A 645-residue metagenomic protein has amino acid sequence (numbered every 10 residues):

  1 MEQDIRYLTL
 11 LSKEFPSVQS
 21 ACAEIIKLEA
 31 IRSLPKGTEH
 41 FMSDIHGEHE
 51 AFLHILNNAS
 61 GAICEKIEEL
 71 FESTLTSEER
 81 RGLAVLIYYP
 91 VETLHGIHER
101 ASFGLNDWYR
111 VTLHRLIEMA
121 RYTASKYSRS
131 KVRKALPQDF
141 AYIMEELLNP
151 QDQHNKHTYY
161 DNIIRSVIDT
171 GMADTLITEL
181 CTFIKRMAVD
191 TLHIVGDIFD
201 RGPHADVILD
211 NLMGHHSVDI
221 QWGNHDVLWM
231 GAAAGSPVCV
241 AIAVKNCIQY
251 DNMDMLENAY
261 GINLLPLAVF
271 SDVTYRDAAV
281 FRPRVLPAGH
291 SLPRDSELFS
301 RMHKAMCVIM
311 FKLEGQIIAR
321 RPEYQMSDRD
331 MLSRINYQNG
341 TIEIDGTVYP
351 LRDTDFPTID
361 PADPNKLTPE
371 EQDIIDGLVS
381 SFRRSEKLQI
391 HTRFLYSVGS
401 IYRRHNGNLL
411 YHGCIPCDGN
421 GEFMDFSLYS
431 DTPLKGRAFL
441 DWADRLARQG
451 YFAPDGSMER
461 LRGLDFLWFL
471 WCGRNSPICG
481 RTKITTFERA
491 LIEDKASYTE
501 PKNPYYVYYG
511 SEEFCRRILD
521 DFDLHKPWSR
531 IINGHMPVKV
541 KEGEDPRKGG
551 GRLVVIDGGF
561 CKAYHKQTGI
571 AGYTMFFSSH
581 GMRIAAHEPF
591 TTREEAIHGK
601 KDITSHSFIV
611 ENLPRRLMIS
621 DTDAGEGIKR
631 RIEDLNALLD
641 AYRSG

Functional and structural regions predicted by a protein language model:
M1-G645: Feature recognizes metal-dependent phosphohydrolase scaffolds
